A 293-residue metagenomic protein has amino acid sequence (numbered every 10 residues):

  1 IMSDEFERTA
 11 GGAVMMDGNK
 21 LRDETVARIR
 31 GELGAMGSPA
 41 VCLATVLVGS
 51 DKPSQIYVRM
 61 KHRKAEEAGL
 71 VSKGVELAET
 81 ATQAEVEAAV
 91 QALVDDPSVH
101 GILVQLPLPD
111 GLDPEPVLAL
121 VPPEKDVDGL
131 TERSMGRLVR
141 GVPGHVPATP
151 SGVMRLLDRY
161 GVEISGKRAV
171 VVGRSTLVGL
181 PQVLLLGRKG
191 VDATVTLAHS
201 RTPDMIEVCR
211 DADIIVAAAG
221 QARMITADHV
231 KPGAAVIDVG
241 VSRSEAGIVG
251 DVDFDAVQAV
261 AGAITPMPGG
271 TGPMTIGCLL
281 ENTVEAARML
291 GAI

Functional and structural regions predicted by a protein language model:
M2-P39: Positively charged, low-complexity intrinsically disordered leader regions
L33-A44, G49-E67: N-terminal glycine-rich anion-binding loops that anchor highly charged ligand groups
V48, P53-H62, G144-A235, G247-Q258: Glycine-rich phosphate/diphosphate-binding loop of Rossmann-like nucleotide-binding domains
A65-E79, T194-L197: Short beta-strand elements in bilobed, periplasmic/extracellular small-molecule ligand-binding domains
E85-P97: Short, well-structured alpha-helical segments in soluble
L103-A169: Anion-binding alpha/beta catalytic cores of soluble intermediary-metabolism enzymes, centered on
P107, A218-Q221, G240-V241: Short glycine-/small-residue-rich Rossmann-like dinucleotide-binding loops
P114-M135, I237-A292: Rossmann-fold NAD(P)-binding glycine/threonine-rich loop
